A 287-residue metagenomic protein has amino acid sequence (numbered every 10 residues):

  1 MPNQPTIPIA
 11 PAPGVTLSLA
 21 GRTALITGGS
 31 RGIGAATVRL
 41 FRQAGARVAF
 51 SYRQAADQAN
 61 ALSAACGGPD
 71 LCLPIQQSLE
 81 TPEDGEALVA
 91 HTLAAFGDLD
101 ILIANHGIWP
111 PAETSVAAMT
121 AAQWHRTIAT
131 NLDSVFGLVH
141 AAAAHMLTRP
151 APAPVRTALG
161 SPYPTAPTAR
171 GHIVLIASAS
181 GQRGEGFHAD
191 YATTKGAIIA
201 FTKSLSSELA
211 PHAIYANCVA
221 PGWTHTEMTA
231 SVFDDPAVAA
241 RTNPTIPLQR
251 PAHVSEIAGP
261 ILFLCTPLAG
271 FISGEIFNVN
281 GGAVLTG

Functional and structural regions predicted by a protein language model:
P2-V15, E113, R183, I261-L262 (+1 more regions): Short C-terminal tail/terminal secondary-structure segment of NAD(P)H-dependent dehydrogenase/reductase domains
T23, S30-R31: Conserved glycine-rich cofactor-binding loop
A112-V116, T120-I128, T242: Substrate-binding pocket helix/loop in short-chain dehydrogenase/reductase
V139, T194, T202: Active-site helix of classical SDR
A144, S207-P211, G270: Alpha-helical segment proximal to the catalytic Tyr-Lys
R170, A210, Y215, I272-G274: Short, small/polar-rich loop/turn modules that mediate ligand/substrate recognition or access, typified
S178: Residue(s) in the substrate-gating loop at a strand-loop-helix junction that position the organic substrate next
